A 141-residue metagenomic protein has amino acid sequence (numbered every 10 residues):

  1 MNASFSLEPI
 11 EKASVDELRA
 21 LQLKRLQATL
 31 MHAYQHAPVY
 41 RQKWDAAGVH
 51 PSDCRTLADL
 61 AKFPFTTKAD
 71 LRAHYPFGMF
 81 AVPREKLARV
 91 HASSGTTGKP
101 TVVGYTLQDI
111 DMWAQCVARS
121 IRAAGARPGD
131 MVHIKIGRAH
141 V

Functional and structural regions predicted by a protein language model:
M1-A92, T97-Q115, R119-A123, R127-P128: Nucleotide 5′-phosphate-binding alpha/beta core
S93, A139-V141: Conserved small/polar residues in nucleotide/adenosyl-binding loops
I110, G137-R138: Short glycine-enriched loops at secondary-structure junctions
M131-H133: Short, well-ordered beta-strand segments
